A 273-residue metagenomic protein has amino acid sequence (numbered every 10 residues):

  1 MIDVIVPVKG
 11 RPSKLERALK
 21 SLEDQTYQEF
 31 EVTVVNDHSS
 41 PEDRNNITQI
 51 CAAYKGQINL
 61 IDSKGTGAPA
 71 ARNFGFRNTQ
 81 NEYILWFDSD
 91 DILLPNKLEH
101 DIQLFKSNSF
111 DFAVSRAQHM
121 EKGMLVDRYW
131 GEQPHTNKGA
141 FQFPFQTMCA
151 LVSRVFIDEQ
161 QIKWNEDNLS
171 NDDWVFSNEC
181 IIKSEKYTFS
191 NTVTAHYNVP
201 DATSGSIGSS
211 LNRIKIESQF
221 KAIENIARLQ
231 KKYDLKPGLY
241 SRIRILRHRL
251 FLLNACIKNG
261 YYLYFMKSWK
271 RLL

Functional and structural regions predicted by a protein language model:
M1-D3, E31, V175: Cell-envelope/extracellular polymer assembly enzymes that use nucleotide-activated donors
I2-K14, A18, Q25, V35: A conserved hydrophobic helix/loop-capping motif in glycosyltransferases and polysaccharide synthases
L19-D62: Acidic donor-binding segment of Leloir-type glycosyltransferases
K20, V175, I182, Y187-L273: C-terminal subregions of glycosyltransferases and related glycan-biosynthesis enzymes
S63-T79: Glycine-rich, basic loop-to-helix element that forms the pyrophosphate-binding segment of sugar-nucleotide handling
I84: Short aromatic/hydrophobic "clamp" motif used to bind/position activated sugar donors
L94-I162: Flexible acidic/His/Gly-enriched loops in nucleotide-sugar-dependent glycosyltransferase catalytic domains
P134-N212: Conserved nucleotide-sugar donor-binding catalytic segment
